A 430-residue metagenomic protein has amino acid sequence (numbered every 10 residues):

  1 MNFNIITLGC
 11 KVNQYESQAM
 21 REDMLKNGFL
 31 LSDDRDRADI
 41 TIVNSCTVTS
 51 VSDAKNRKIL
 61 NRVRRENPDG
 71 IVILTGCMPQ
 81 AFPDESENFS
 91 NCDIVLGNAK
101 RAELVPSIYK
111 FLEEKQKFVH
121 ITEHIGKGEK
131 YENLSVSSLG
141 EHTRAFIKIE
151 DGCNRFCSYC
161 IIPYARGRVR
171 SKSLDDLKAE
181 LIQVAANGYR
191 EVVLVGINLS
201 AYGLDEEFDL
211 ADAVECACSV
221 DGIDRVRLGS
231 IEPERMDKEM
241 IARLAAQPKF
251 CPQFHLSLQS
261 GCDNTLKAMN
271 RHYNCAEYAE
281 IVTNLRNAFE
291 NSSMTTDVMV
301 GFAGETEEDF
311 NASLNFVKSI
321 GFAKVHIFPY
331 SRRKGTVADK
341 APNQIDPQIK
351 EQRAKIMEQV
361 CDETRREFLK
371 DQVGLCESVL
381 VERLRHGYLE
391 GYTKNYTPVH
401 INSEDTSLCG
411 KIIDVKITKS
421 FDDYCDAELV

Functional and structural regions predicted by a protein language model:
M1-A201, E239, F250, F254 (+5 more regions): Proteins enriched for Cys/Gly/acidic motifs involved in redox and nucleic-acid/cofactor modification
C10, G203-C218, G222, M269 (+1 more regions): Radical SAM enzyme [4Fe-4S]-AdoMet core and its adjacent flexible, acidic and glycine-rich loops/tails across
T47-V48, R166-G167, K267-Y273, K340-I345: Short glycine-enriched, charge-decorated loop/helix-capping segments at active-site entrances that position
V72-L74, A81-S86, A186-E307: Conserved SAM/AdoMet-binding glycine-rich loop
G140-T143, C153-N154, F250, S260 (+5 more regions): Short flexible coil/turn linkers enriched for glycine and charged/polar residues that connect secondary-structure
C157, L177, L194, L228 (+7 more regions): Conserved, mostly hydrophobic/aromatic
E305, I320-F322: Contiguous mid-protein beta-loop-alpha structural module that forms a pocket-lining wall or clamp of enzyme active
K340-V430: Terminal RNA-binding accessory module
